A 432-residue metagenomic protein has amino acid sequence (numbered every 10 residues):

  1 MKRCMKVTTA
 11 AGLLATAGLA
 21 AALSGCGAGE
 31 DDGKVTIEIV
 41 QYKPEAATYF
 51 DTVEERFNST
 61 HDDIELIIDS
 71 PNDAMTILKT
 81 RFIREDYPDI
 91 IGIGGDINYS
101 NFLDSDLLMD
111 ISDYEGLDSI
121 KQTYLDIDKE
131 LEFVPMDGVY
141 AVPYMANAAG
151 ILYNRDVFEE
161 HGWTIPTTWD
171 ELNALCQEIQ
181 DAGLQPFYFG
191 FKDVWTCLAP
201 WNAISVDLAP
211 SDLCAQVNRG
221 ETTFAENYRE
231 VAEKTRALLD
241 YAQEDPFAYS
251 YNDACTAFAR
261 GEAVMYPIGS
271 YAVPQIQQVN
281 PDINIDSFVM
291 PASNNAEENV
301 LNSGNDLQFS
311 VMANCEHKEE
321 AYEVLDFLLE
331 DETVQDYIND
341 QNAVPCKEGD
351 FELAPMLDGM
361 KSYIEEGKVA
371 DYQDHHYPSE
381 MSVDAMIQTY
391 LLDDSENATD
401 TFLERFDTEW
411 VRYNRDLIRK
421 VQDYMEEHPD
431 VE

Functional and structural regions predicted by a protein language model:
R56, L107-D110, Y271-Q275, L307-M381 (+1 more regions): Mature extracytoplasmic/periplasmic domains
R56, T60-Y124, D156, E160-H161 (+2 more regions): Extracytoplasmic "Venus flytrap"/periplasmic binding protein-like
S59, H161, E233, D240 (+1 more regions): Extracytoplasmic/periplasmic substrate-recognition and gating elements
T80-R81, P88-D89, D118-D156, Q185-F189 (+2 more regions): A structural signal for short loop-to-beta-strand junctions that line the ligand-binding cleft of periplasmic/secreted
G94-A149, N173, I179, P200-N202 (+2 more regions): Hinge/lid segment of periplasmic solute-binding proteins
V134-Y144, A149, N173-G220, A263: Extracytoplasmic/periplasmic solute-binding protein
E159, Q335, E366-E432: Conserved C-terminal helix/tail region of periplasmic/extracytoplasmic solute-binding proteins
E178, V217-F247: Glycine-centered hinge/linker elements that transmit conformational signals in sensory and ligand-binding systems
